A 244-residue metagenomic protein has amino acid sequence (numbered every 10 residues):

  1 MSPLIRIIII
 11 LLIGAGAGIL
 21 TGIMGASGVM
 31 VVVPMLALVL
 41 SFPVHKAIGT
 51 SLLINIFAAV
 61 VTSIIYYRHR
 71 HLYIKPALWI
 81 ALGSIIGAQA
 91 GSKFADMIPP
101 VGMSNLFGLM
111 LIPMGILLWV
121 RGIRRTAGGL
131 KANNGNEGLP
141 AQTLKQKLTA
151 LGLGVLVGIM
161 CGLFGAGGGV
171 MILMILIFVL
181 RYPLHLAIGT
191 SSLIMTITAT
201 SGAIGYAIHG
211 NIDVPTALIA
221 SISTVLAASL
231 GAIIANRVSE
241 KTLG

Functional and structural regions predicted by a protein language model:
M1-G18, V31-V33, L38-V39, V44 (+4 more regions): Juxtamembrane transmembrane-helix boundary motif
S2-R6, L52-I64, A166-I175: Hydrophobic, membrane-facing alpha-helical anchors
I23-V32, G165-I175: Transmembrane helix boundary and interhelical junction motifs in multipass membrane proteins
V33, F57, I116, L173 (+1 more regions): Alpha-helical transmembrane segments of polytopic integral membrane proteins, especially the permease/helical cores
V44, I48-G49, I188, S192: Small-residue hotspots at the loop-to-helix junctions and early N-terminal turns of transmembrane alpha-helices
S51-N55, S191-M195, T216-A217, S221: Short hydrophobic/aromatic, small-residue-rich stretches within specific transmembrane helices of secondary active
L53-V61, I86-G87, F94, I194-S201: Membrane-embedded alpha-helical segments of transport systems, primarily multispan ion/solute transporters
I175-T198: Transmembrane helical segments that form the transport core of multi-pass membrane transport proteins
